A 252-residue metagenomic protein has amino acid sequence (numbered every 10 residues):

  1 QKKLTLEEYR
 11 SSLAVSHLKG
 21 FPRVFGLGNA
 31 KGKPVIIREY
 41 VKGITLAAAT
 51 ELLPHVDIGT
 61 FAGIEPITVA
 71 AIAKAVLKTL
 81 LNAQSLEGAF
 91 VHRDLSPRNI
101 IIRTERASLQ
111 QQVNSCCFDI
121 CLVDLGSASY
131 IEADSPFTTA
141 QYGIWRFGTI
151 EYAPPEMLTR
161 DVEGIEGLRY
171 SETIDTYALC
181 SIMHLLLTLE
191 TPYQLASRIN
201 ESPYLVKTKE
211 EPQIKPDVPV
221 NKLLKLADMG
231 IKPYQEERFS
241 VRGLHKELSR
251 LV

Functional and structural regions predicted by a protein language model:
R10-K19: Structural motif at the C-terminus of the N-lobe alphaC helix and the adjacent alphaC-beta4 loop of the Hanks-type
R23-P34: Short beta-strand micro-motifs within the conserved protein kinase catalytic domain, predominantly in the N-lobe
Q84-T104, S108-N114: Catalytic-loop of the protein kinase fold
A140-D161: Conserved activation segment of eukaryotic-like protein kinases, specifically the C-terminal portion of the activation
V218-I231: Conserved C-terminal C-lobe helix
I231-G243: A conserved short helix/loop substructure at the end of the activation segment of eukaryotic-like protein kinase domains
